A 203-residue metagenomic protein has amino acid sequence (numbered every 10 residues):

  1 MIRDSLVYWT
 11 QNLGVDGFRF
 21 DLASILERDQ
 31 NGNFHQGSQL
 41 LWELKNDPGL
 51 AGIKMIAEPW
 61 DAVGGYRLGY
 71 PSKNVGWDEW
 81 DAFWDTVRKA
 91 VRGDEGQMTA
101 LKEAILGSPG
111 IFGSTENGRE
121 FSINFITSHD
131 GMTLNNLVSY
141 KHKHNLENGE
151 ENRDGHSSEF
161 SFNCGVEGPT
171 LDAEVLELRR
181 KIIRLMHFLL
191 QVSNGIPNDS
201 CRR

Functional and structural regions predicted by a protein language model:
M1-I2, L41: Hydrophobic, small-residue-rich alpha-helical packing segments that form membrane-like cores
R3-D29: Active-site groove signature of glycoside hydrolases
Q30, H35-R203: Conserved alpha/beta catalytic core and glycan-binding cleft of carbohydrate-active enzymes
